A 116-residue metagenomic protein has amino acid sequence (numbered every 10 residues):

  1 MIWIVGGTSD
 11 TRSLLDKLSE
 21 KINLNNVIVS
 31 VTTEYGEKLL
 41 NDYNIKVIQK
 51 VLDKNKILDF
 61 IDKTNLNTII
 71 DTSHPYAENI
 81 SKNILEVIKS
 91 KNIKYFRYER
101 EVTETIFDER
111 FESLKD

Functional and structural regions predicted by a protein language model:
M1-W3: Extreme N-terminal starter segment of soluble prokaryotic enzymes
G6, Q49, T72-S73: Small/polar loops that bind or transfer phosphate-bearing groups
G6-Y43: N-terminal glycine-rich anion-binding loop in soluble enzyme alpha/beta folds
S9, L52, E78-N79: Residue-level recognition of alpha-helix initiation/capping sites
S19-K21, N44, T64-N65, E86: General N-terminal targeting signals
V29-V51, I106-D116: N-terminal beta-loop-helix "entrance" segment that forms/cooperates in small-molecule cofactor or anionic ligand
D53-I57: Short acidic active-site motifs
L58-D116: Glycine/small-residue-rich loop that forms an oxyanion/phosphate-binding "nest" at active or ligand-binding sites
